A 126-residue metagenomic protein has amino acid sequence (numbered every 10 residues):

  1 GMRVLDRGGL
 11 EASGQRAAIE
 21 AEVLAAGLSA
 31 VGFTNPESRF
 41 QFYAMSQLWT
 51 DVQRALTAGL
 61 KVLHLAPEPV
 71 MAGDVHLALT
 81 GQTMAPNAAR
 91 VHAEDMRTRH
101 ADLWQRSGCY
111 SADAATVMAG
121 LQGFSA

Functional and structural regions predicted by a protein language model:
G1-Y43: A conserved pocket-lining segment of Rossmann-fold NAD(P)-dependent short-chain dehydrogenase/reductase
N35, Y43, Q47-H92, R97-D102 (+1 more regions): Mid/C-terminal beta-alpha module of Rossmann-like enzyme folds, strongest in SDR-family dehydrogenases/epimerases
R106-S111: Long protein-protein interaction modules used by eukaryotic assembly/scaffold proteins
